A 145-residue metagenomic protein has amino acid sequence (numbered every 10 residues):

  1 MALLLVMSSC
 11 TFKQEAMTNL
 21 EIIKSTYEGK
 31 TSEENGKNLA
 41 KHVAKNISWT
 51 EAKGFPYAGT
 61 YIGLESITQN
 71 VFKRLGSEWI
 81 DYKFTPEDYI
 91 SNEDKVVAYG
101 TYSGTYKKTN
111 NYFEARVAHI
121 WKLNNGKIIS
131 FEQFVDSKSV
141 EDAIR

Functional and structural regions predicted by a protein language model:
M1-M7: Sec-dependent N-terminal signal peptides
M7-M17, Q69-R145: A beta-strand edge to alpha-helix "cap/lid" segment located at domain peripheries
F12, E28, P56-Y57: Generic anion/oxyanion-binding catalytic loop in active/binding sites
M17-N46: Short acidic-aromatic low-complexity motifs
S32-E33, G59, N110: Glycine-centered small-residue hotspots that permit tight backbone geometry or close packing
A40-N92: A solvent-exposed, acidic/Ser-Thr-rich amphipathic alpha-helical stretch
